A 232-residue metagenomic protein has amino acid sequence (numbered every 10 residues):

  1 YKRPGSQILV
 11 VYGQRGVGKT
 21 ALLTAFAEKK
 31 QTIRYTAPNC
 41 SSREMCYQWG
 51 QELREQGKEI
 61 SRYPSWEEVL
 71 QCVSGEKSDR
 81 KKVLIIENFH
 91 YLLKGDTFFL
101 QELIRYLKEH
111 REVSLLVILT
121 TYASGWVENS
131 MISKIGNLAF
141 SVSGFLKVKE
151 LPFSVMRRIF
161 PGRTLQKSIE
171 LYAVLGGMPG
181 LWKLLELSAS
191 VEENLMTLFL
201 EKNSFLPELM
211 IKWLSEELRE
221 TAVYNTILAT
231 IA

Functional and structural regions predicted by a protein language model:
Y1-A232: Phosphate-binding site recognition
